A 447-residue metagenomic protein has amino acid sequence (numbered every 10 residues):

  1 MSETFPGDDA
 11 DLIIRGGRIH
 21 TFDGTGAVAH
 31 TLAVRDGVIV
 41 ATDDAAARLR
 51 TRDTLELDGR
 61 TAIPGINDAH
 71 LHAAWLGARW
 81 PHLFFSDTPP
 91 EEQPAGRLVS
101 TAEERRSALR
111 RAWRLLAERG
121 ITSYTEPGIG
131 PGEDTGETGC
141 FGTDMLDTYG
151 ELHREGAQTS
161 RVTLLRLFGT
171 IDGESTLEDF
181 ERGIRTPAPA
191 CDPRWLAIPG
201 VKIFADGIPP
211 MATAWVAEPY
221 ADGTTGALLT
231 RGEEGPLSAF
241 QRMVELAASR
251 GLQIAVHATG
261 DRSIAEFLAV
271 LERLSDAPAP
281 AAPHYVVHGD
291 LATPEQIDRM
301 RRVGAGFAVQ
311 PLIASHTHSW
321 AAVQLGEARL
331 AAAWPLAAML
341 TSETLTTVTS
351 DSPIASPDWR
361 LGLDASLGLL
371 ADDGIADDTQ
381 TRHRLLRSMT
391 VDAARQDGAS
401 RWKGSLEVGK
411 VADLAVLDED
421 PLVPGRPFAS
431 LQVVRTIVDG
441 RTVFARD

Functional and structural regions predicted by a protein language model:
S2-R185, P199, I203-S263, A282-P283 (+3 more regions): Divalent metal-binding segments
A10, H30, W402-S405, V433: Short, conserved secondary-structure segments in the cores of folded domains
R18, F22, I129, G289-D290 (+3 more regions): Flexible loop residues that form catalytic and substrate-binding hotspots at small-molecule/glycan-binding clefts
Y149, A157-V201, P283-D290, P294 (+1 more regions): Phosphate/diphosphate-binding loops
P193-T213, G304-S315: Non-cysteine beta-strand/loop elements that form the S-adenosyl-L-methionine
E245-A255, R262-H284, G289, P294 (+4 more regions): His/Asp/Glu-enriched, well-ordered alpha-helical/loop segment that forms or immediately abuts the divalent-metal
P421-P427: Short, Lys/Arg- and Gly-enriched loop/turn segments at beta-strand edges
V434-D447: Short peripheral tails and domain-boundary helices/loops at the edges of structured domains
